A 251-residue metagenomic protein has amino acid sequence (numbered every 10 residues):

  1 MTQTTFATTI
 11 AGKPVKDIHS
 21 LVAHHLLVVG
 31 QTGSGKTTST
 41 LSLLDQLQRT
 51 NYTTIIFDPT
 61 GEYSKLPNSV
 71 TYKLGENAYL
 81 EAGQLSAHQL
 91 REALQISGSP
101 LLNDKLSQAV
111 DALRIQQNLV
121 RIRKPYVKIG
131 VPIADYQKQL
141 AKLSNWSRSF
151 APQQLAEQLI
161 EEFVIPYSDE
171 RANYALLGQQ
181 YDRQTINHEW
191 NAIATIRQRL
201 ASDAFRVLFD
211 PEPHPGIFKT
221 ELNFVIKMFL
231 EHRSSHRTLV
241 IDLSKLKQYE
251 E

Functional and structural regions predicted by a protein language model:
M1-L80: Glycine-rich phosphate-binding loop of nucleotide-binding enzymes
L44-Q46, G61, K65-T71, A82-E251: P-loop NTPase motor domains
